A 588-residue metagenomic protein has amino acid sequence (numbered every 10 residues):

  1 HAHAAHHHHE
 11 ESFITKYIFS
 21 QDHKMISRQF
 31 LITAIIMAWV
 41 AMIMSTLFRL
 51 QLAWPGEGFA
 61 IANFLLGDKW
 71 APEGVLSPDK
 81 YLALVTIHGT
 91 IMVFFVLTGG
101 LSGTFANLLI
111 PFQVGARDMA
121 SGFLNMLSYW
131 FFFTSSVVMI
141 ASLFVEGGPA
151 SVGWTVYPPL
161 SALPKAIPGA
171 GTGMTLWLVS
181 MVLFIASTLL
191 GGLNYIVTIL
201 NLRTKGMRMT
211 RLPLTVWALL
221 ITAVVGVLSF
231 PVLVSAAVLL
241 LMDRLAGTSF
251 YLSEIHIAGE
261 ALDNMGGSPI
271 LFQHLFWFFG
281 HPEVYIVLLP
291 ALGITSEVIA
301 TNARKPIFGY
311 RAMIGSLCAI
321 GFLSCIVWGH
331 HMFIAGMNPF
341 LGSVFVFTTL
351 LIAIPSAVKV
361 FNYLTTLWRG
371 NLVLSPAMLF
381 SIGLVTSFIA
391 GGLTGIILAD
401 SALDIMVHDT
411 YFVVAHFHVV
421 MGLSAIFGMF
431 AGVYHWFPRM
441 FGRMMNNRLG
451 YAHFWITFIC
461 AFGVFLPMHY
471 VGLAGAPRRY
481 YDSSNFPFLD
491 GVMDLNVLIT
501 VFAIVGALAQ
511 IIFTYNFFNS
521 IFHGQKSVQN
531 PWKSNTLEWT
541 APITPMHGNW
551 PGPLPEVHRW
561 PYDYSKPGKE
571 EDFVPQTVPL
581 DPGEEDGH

Functional and structural regions predicted by a protein language model:
H1-H588: Membrane-embedded and interfacial regions of multi-pass energy-transducing membrane proteins
